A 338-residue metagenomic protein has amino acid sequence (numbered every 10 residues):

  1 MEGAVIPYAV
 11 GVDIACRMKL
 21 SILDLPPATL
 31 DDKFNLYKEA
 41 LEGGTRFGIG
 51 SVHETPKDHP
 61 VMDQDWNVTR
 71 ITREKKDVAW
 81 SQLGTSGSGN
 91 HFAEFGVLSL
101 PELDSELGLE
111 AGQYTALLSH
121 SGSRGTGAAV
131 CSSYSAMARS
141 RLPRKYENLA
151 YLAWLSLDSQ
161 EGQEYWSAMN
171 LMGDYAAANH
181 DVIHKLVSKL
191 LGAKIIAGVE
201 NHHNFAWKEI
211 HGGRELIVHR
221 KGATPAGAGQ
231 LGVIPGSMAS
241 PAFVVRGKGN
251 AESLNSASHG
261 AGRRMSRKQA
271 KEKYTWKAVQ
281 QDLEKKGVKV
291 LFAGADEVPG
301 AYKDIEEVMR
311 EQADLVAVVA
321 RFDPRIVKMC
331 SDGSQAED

Functional and structural regions predicted by a protein language model:
G3-P7, A15-M18, D32-V52, P60-D338: Domain-length cofactor-binding catalytic modules of enzymes
V10: A domain-level signal for the structural core that forms small-molecule/cofactor-binding pockets and catalytic centers
L25: Short glycine-enriched, charge-decorated loop/helix-capping segments at active-site entrances that position
